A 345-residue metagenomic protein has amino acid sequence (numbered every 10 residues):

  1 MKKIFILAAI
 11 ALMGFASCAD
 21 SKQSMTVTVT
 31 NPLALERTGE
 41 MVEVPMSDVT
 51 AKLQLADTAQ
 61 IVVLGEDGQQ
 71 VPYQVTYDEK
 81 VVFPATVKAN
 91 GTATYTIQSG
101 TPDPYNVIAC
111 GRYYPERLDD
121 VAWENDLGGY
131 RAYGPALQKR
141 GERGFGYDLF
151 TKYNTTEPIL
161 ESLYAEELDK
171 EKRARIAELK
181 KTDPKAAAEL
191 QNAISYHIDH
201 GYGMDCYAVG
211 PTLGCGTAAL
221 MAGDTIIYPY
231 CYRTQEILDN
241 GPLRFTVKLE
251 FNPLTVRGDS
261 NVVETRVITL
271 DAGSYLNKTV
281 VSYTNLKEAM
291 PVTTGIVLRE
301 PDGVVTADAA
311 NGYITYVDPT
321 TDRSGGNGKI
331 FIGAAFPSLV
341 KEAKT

Functional and structural regions predicted by a protein language model:
I4-M13: Sec-dependent N-terminal signal peptides
L12-Q23: Bacterial Sec-dependent signal peptides at the C-terminal "C-region" and cleavage site
S21-R112, R117-L118, G144-I159: Alpha-mannosidase-like glycoside hydrolase catalytic domains involved in N-glycan trimming, generalizing to other
K22-S24, M290-A343: Polysaccharide-binding surfaces and accessory modules of carbohydrate-active proteins
A34-R37, D48-L53, W123, G128-A132 (+2 more regions): Primarily extracytoplasmic ectodomains and periplasmic/lumenal surface modules that are beta-strand-rich
A56-K80, T255-D259, E300-D318, V340-K344: Solvent-exposed beta-strand/loop surfaces of large extracellular or lumenal domains
T101-D224: Solvent-exposed N-terminal domain segments of exported/luminal and surface proteins
E236-V292: Acidic, contiguous internal or C-terminal segments within carbohydrate-active enzymes that form a structured patch used
